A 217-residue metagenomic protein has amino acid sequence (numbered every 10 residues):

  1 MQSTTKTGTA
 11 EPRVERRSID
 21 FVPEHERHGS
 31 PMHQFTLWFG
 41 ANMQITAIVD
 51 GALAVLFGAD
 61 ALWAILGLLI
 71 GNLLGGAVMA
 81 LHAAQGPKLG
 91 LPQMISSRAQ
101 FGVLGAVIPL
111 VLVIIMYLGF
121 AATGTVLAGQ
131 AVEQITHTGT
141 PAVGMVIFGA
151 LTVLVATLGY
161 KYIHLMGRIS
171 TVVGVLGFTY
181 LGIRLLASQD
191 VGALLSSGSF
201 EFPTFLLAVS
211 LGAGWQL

Functional and structural regions predicted by a protein language model:
M1-A61, P203-A208: Membrane-interface "cap" regions at the ends of multi-pass membrane proteins
Q34-W38, G76, A80, V107-L118 (+2 more regions): Hydrophobic alpha-helical transmembrane segments of multi-pass small-molecule transporters/permeases
F35-W38, A64-L69, V107, A142-I147: Hydrophobic alpha-helical transmembrane segments
G40-Q44, L81-G90, L118-T123, L211-L217: Short helix-coil transition sites and intra-membrane helix breaks within transmembrane domains of multi-pass
L56-F57, A83-A84, L127-I135, G149-S170 (+1 more regions): Membrane-water interface regions at transmembrane-helix termini and the short interhelical loops of multi-pass membrane
G67-F101, P109-M116: Juxtamembrane transmembrane-helix boundary signature
A106-T138: Hydrophobic transmembrane alpha-helices that form the core helical bundles of multi-pass secondary transporters
L110-I114, I135-L158, V172-I183, L206-L217: Transmembrane alpha-helical segments of multi-pass small-molecule transport proteins
